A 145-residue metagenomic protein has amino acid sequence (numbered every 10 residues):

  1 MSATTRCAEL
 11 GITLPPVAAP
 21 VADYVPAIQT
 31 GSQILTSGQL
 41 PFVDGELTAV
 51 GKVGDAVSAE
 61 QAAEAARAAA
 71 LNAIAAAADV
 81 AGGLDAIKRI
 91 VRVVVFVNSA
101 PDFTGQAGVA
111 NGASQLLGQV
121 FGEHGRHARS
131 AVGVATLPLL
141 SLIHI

Functional and structural regions predicted by a protein language model:
M1-V17: Basic, amphipathic N-terminal segments that precede the first structured/catalytic domain
D23-V25, A131-T136: Short, solvent-exposed loop/turn elements at beta->coil junctions and helix N-caps that rim active or binding pockets
P26-Q61: RNase H-like nuclease fold core
A65-V80, A113-L116: Short, well-ordered amphipathic alpha-helical segments that serve as non-catalytic structural scaffolds within diverse
A78-K88: Phosphate/pyrophosphate-binding loops at sites that engage ATP/ADP/AMP, CoA/4′-phosphopantetheine, polyphosphate
R92-N98: Short glycine-rich or small-residue beta-strand-to-loop segments that form or flank ligand, phosphate, metal/Fe-S
N98-S130: Short, low-complexity, polybasic intrinsically disordered segments
I143-I145: Conserved small/polar residues in nucleotide/adenosyl-binding loops
